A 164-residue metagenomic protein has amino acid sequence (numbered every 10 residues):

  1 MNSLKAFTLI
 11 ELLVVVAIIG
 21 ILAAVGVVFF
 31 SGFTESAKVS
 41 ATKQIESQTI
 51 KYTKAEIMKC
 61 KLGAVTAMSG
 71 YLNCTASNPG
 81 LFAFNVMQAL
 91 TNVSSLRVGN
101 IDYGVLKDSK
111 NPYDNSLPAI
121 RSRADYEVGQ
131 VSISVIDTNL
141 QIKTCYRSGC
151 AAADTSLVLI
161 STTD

Functional and structural regions predicted by a protein language model:
M1, T34, V39, S47-I50 (+2 more regions): General helical secondary-structure elements
N2-T34: N-terminal single-pass transmembrane signal-anchor helix
S3-A6, T49, V131: Intrinsic disorder/low-complexity segments enriched in polar/small residues
F7, E11, A24, T42 (+2 more regions): Low-complexity, intrinsically disordered short peptide segments enriched in small/polar/basic residues
V14, I21-V25, Q44, C74 (+1 more regions): Alpha-helical protein-protein interaction elements
E35-V65: Membrane-proximal N-terminal amphipathic helix
M58-D164: Periplasmic/extracellular, small/polar-rich flexible segments of pilin-like filament-forming proteins
